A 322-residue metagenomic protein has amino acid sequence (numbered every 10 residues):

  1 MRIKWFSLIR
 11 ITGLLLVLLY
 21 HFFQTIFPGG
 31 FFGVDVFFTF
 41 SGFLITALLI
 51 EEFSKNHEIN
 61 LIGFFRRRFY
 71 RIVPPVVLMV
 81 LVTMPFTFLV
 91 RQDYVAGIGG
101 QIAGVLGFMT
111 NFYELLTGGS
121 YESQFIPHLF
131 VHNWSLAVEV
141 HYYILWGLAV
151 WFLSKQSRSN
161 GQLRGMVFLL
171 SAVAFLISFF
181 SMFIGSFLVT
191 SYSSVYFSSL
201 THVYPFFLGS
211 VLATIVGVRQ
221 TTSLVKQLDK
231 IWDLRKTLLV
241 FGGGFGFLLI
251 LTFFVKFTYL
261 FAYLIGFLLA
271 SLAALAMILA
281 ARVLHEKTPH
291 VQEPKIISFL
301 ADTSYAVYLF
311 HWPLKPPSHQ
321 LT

Functional and structural regions predicted by a protein language model:
R2, T12-W134, V138-T322: Hydrophobic membrane-embedded alpha-helices and membrane-water interface caps/short interhelical or interfacial loops
